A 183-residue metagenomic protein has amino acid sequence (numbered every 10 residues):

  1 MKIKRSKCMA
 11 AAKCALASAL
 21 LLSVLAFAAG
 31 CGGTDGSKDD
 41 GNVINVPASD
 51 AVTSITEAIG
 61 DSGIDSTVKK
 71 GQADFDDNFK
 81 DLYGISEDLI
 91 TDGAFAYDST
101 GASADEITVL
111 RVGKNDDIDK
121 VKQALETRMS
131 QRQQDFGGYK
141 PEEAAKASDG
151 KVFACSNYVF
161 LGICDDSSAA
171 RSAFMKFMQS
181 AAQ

Functional and structural regions predicted by a protein language model:
I3-S18: Bacterial N-terminal signal peptides that target proteins for export
A26-G30: C-terminal motif of bacterial Sec signal peptides marking the signal peptidase cleavage site
G32-D35: Bacterial signal peptide processing site
V68-A104, D116-V121, A147: Short, compositionally biased low-complexity segments enriched in polar/charged residues
E106-K114, Y158-C164: Second-shell loop/turn segments in exported
V121-R128, A173-Q179: Short amphipathic alpha-helices in soluble, non-transmembrane regions that often serve as interface/regulatory elements
T127-G150: An anionic, turn-rich surface loop/hairpin at beta-sheet edges that serves as a generic interaction/coordination patch
E142-Q183: A short, solvent-exposed beta-edge/loop patch
